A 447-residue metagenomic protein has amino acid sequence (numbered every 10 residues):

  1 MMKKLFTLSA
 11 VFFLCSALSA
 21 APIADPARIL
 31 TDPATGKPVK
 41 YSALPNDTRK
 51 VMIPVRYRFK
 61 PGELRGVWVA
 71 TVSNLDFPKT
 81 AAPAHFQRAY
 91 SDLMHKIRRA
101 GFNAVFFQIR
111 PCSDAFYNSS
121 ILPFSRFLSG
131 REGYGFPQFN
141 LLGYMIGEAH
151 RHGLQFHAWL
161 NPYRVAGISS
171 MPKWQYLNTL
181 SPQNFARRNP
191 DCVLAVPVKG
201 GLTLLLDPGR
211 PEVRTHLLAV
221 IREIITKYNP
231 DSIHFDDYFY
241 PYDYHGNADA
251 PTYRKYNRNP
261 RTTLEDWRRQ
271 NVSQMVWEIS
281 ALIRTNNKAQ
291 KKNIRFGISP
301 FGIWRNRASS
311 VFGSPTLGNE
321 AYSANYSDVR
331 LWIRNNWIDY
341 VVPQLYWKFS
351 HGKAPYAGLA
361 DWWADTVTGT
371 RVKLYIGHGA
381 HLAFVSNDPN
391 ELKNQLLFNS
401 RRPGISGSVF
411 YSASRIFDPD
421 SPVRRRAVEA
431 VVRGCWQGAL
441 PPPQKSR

Functional and structural regions predicted by a protein language model:
K50-V55, G62-G66, F102-S113, L141-P197 (+2 more regions): Glycine-rich, aromatic-flanked loop segments that form ligand/cofactor-binding clefts across common enzyme folds
G62, W68-R88, G147, A158 (+2 more regions): Active-site-adjacent "subsite" loops/lids of carbohydrate-active enzymes
A81-A100, F127-H152, T215-H216, Q270-A281: Aromatic- and glycine-enriched glycan-recognition loops and surfaces that form the carbohydrate-binding subsites
R88-A115, K227-D231, L331, N335-V341 (+1 more regions): Catalytic domains of carbohydrate-active enzymes, especially glycoside hydrolases
A100-P137: Aromatic-lined carbohydrate-binding/catalytic grooves of carbohydrate-active enzymes
A115-G130, R164-K199, D237-N259, R307-G318: Aromatic- and acidic-residue-enriched segments that line the glycan-binding/catalytic groove of carbohydrate-active
Q155-G167, H234-Y238, D266-A321, N325 (+1 more regions): Aromatic-lined carbohydrate-recognition surfaces of secreted/lumenal glycan-active proteins
Y326-G352, G369-S446: Substrate-binding cleft of secreted/luminal carbohydrate-active enzymes
